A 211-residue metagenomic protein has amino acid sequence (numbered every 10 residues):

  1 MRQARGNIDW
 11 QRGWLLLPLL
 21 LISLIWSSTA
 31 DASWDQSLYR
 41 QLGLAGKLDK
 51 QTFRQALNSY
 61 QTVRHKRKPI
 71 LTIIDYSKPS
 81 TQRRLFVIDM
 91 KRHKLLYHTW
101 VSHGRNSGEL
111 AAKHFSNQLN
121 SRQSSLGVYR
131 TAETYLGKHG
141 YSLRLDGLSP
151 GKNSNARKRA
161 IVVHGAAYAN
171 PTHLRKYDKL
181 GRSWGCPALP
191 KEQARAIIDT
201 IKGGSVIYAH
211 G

Functional and structural regions predicted by a protein language model:
M1-W10: N-terminal secretory signal peptides that target proteins for export/translocation
R2, S28-A30: N-terminal cationic amphipathic segment used for targeting or macromolecule association
R12-P18: Sec-dependent signal peptide recognition, specifically the positively charged N-region followed immediately by
L19-L20, A30: Cleavable N-terminal signal peptides
S23-S27: N-terminal signal peptide c-region/cleavage motif recognized by signal peptidases
A30-W184, K191-S205: Cell wall/extracellular polymer interaction/catalysis modules
Y208-G211: Low-complexity, Gly/Ser/Thr/Pro-rich intrinsically disordered linker/tail segments
